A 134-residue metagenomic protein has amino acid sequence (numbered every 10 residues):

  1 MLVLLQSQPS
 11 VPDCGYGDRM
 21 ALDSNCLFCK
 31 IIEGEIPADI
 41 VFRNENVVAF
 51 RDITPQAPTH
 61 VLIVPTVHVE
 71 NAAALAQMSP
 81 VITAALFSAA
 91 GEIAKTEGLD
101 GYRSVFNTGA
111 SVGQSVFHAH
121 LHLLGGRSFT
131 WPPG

Functional and structural regions predicted by a protein language model:
L4-Q6, S10-G134: HIT superfamily nucleotide-processing domains
